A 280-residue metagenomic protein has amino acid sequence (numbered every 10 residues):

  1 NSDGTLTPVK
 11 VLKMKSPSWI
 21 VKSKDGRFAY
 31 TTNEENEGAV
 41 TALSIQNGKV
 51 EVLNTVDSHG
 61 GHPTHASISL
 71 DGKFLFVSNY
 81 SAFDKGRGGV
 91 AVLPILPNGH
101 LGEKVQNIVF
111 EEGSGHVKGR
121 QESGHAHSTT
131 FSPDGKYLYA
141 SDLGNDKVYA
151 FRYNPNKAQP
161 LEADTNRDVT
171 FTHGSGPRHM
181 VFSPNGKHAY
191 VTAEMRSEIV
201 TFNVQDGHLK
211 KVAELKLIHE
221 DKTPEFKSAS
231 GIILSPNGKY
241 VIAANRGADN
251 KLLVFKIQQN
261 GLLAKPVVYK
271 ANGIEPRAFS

Functional and structural regions predicted by a protein language model:
S2-G4, L43-G48, V92-G102, F151-L161 (+2 more regions): Short loop/turn segments immediately following beta-strands, especially the blade-tip and inter-blade linker loops
T7-K13, E51-D57, S114-G119, D164-T170 (+2 more regions): A short beta-strand motif characteristic of beta-propeller blades
P8-G72: Blade-loop segments of beta-propeller domains
M14-D25, H59-L70, E112-P133, F171-G186 (+2 more regions): Beta-rich, blade/repeat-based domains predominating in secreted/periplasmic proteins but also intracellular
E34-G38, A82-G88, L143-G144, E194-M195 (+1 more regions): Short, solvent-exposed loop/turn segments at conserved positions within beta-propeller repeat blades
E51-S128: Asp-box/WD-like beta-propeller blade repeats and closely related beta-sheet repeat scaffolds
G135-R196: Loop-centered beta-sheet repeat module
